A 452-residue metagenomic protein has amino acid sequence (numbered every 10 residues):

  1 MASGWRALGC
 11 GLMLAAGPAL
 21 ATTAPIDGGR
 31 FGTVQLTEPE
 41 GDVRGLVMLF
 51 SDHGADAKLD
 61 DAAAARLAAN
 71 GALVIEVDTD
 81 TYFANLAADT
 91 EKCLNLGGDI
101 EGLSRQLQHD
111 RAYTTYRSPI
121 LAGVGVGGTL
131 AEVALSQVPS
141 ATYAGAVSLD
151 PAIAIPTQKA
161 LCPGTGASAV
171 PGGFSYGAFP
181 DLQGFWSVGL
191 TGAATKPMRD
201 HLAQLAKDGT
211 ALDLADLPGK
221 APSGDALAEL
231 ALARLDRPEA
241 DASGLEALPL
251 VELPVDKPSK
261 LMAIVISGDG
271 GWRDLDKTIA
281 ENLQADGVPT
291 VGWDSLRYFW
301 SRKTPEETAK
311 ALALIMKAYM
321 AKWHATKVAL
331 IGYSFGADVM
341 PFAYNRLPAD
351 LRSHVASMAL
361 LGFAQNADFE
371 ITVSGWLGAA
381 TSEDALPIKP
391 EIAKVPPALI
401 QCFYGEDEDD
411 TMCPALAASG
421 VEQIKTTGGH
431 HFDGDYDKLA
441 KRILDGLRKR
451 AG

Functional and structural regions predicted by a protein language model:
A16-P18: N-terminal signal peptide c-region/cleavage motif recognized by signal peptidases
A21-D42, D216-P258: N-terminal cap/lid segment of alpha/beta-hydrolase-fold proteins
T37-G71, E76-D78, S243-L296: Short, surface-exposed "cap/lid" segments of acyl-processing enzymes
E38-E40, I153-K207, P254, D368-K425: The feature captures the conserved acid-bearing segment of alpha/beta-hydrolase catalytic domains
I75, A203-S223, P289-G292, A418-D433: Catalytic histidine neighborhood in serine/cysteine hydrolases with alpha/beta-hydrolase-type architecture
D80-N95, D269-G271, D294-E307: Cap/lid segment of the alpha/beta-hydrolase catalytic domain
A88-Y113, L121, V133, R302-W323 (+1 more regions): Alpha/beta-hydrolase active-site loop
D110-D181, A318, T326-L386: Primarily recognizes the serine-hydrolase "nucleophile elbow" in alpha/beta-hydrolase and SGNH/GDSL folds
